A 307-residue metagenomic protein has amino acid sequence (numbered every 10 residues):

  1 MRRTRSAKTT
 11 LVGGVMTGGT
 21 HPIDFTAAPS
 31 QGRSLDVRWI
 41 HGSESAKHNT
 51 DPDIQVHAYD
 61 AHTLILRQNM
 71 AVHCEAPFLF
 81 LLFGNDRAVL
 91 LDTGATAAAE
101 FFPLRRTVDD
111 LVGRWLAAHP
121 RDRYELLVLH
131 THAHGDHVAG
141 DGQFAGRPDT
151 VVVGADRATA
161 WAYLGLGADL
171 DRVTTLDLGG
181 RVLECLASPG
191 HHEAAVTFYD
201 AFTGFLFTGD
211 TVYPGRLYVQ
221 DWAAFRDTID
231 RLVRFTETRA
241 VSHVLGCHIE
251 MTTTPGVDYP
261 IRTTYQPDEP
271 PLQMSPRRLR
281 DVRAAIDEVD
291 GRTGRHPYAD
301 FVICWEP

Functional and structural regions predicted by a protein language model:
M1-M16: N-terminal amphipathic/basic-hydrophobic helices that include classical n-h-c signal peptides and signal-anchor
G13-N49, D230-P307: Accessory terminal helices/loops
T26-A27, Q31-G32, A95-R181: Active-site HxH/HxHxD metal-binding segment of metal-dependent hydrolases
H48, V72-E75, P189-H191: A short catalytic or substrate-binding loop motif that flags glycine-/basic-rich loops and adjacent residues that bind
P52-A117, F198-T211: Conserved beta-strand hairpin/beta-sheet module of binuclear metal-dependent hydrolase folds, prominently
D60-I65, V173, V182-E184: Short, hydrophobic/aromatic-rich segments at coil-to-beta transitions
A88, A95-A97, F102, E184-A187 (+1 more regions): Metallo-beta-lactamase
V153-D169, A195, G215, P267-G291: Active-site-proximal loop/helix segment associated with metal-binding centers of metalloenzymes
